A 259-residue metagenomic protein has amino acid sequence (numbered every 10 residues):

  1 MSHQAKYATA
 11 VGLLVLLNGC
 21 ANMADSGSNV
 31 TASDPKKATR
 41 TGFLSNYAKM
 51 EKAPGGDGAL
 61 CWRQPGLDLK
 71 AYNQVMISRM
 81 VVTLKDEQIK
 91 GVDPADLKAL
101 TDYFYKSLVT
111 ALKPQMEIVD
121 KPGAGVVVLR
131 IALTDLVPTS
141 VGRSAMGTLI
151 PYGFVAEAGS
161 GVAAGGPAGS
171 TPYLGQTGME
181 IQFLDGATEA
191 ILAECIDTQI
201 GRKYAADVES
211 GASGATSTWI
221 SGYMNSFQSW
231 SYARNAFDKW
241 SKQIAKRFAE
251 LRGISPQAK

Functional and structural regions predicted by a protein language model:
M1-T9: Bacterial N-terminal signal peptides that target proteins for export
L16-G19: C-terminal motif of bacterial Sec signal peptides marking the signal peptidase cleavage site
A21-T31, L44-R63, T171-K259: C-terminal/domain-edge helix-coil "capping" segments
L67-A132: N-terminal segment of the mature soluble domain
V82, Y105-E117, P138, G201 (+1 more regions): Sec-exported extracytoplasmic/periplasmic mature domains
L84-Q88, S140-V141, R202-D207: Short acidic/His/Gly/Ser-rich catalytic and metal-binding motifs that mark active-site loops of diverse hydrolases
Q88-L100, Y152-A164, D207-S226: A solvent-exposed, charged loop/short amphipathic helix patch at secondary-structure junctions
P114-M116, K121-T188, G214-S217: Surface-exposed short loop/turn segments
